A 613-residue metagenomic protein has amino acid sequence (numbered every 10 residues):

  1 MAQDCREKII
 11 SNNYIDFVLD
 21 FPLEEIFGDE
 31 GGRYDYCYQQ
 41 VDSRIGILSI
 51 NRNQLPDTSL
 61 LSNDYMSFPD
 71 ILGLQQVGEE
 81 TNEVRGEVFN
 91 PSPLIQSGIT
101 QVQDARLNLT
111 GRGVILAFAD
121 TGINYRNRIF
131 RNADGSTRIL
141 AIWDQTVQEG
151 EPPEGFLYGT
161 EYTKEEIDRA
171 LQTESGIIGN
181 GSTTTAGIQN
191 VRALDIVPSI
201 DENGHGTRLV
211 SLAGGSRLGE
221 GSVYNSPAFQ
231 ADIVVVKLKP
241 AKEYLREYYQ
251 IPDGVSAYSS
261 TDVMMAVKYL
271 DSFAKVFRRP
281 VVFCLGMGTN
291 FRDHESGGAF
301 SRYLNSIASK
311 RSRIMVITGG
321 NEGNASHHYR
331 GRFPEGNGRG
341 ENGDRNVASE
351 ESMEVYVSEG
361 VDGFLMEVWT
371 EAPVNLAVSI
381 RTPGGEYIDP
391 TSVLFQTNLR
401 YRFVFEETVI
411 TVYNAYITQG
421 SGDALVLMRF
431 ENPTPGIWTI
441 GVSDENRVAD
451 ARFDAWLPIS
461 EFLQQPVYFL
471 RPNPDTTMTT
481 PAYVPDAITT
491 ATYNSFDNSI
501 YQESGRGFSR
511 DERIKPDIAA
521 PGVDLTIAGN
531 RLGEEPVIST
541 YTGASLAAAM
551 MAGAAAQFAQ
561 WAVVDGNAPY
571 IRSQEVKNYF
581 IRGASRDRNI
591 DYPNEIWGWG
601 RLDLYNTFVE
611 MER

Functional and structural regions predicted by a protein language model:
M1-I115, T121-R138, G436, T476-T480 (+1 more regions): Autoinhibitory propeptides
I71-L72, L238, V267-E295, T318-G319 (+1 more regions): Short acidic, glycine-rich surface-loop motifs adjacent to enzyme active sites
Q103-S259, V361-D362, P373-V374, V484-D486 (+3 more regions): Subtilisin-like serine protease catalytic core
W143-P152, F156, E161, E165-G176 (+4 more regions): Extracellular S/T/G-rich loop segment that most often corresponds to the catalytic His/Ser-adjacent loop
V210-A213, G221-S222, V234-K242, D271-V281 (+4 more regions): Hydrolase catalytic cores
V282-F283, F300-G340, R601-V609: Catalytic cores of secreted or luminal carbohydrate-active enzymes
V361-F364, F430-N446: Noncatalytic modules at the cell exterior or secretory-pathway interfaces, chiefly beta-strand-rich lectin/adhesion
D423, R447-S460: Edge beta-strands of jelly-roll/beta-sandwich modules across compartments, strongly enriched in secreted/luminal
